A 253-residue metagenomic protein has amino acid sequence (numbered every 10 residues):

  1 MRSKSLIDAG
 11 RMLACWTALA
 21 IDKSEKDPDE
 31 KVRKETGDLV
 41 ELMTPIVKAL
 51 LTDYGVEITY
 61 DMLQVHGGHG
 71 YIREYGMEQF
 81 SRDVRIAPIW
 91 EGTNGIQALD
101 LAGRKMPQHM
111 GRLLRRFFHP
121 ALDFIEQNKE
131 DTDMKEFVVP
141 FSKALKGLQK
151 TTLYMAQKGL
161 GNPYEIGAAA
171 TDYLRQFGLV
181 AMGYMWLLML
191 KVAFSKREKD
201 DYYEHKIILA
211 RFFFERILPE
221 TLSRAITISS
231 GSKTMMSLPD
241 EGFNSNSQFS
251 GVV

Functional and structural regions predicted by a protein language model:
M1-D8, E30-L50, G68-Y75, I89-T93 (+5 more regions): Alpha-helix capping and helix-loop boundary segments enriched in small/acidic/polar residues
S3-A14, I21, L51-I58, E91 (+4 more regions): Alpha-helical transition-metal enzyme core signature, strongest for iron centers
L6-W16, L122-N128, M134: Long, non-coiled-coil amphipathic alpha-helical linker/lever segments that couple catalytic cores to other domains
D8-V47, T152-A168, M189-D201, H205: C-terminal helix-coil-helix/basic helical segment that borders enzyme active sites and/or dimer interfaces and provides
L13-W16, Y54-I58, F117-P120, A144-G147 (+2 more regions): Amphipathic, well-ordered alpha-helical segments in soluble domains
L19, Y60, G103-R104, M185-K191: Short glycine/serine- and small hydrophobic-enriched flexible loop segments
D38-F118, F212-V252: Alpha-helix capping/hinge segments and adjacent helical runs
Q108, F124-V253: C-terminal amphipathic alpha-helical interaction region
